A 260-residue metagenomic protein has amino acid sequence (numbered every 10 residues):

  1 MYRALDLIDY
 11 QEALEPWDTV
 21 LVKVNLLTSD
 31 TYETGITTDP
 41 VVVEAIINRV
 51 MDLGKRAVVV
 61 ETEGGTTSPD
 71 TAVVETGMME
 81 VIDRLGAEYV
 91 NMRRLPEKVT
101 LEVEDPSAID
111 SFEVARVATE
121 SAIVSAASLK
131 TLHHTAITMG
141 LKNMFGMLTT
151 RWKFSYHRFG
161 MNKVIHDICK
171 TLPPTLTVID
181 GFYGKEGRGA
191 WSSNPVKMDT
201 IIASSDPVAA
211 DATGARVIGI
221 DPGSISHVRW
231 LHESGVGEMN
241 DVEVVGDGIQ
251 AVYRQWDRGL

Functional and structural regions predicted by a protein language model:
M1-L260: N-terminal and secondary-structure boundary signal
